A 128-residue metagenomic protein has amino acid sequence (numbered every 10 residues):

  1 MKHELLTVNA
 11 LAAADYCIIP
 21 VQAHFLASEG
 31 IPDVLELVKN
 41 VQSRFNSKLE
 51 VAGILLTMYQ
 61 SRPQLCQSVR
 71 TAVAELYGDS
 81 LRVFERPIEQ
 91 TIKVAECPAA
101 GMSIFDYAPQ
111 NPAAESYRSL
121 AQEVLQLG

Functional and structural regions predicted by a protein language model:
M1-E89: Conserved catalytic-core segment of NTP-binding enzymes
E29, E96, E123: Acidic-residue sensor for enzyme active/binding pockets
Q64, K93, P112: Residue-level recognition of oxygen-bearing side chains
Q90-E96: Short, glycine-rich, amphipathic interfacial segments at transmembrane boundaries or analogous
P98-S119: C-terminal boundary of histidine-terminating zinc-finger modules
S119-G128: C-terminal alpha-helix
